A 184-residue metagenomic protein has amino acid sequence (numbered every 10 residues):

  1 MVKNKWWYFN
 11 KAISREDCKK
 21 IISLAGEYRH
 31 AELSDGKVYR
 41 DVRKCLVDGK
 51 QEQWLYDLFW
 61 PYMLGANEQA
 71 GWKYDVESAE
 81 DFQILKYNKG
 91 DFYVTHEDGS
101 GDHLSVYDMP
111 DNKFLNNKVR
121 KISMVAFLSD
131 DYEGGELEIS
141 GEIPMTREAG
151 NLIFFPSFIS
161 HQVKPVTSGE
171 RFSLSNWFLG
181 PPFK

Functional and structural regions predicted by a protein language model:
M1-F154, F158-K184: Fe(II)/2-oxoglutarate oxygenase catalytic core
